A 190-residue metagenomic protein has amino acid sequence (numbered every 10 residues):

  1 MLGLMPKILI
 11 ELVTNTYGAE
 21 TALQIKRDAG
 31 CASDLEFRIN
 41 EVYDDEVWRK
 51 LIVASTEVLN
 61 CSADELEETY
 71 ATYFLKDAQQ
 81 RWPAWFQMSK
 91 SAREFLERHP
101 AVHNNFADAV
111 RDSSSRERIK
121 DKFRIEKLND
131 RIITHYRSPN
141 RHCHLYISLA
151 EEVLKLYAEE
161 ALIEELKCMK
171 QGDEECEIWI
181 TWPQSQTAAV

Functional and structural regions predicted by a protein language model:
M1-T14: ATP/Mg2+-dependent ligation/transfer catalytic cores
I8, Q24, K50, E65 (+2 more regions): Long, highly charged amphipathic alpha-helices
T14, K26, T56, L154-K155: Residue-level preference for well-ordered alpha-helical positions
Y17, G30-D34, F74-Q79: Short alpha-helix boundary/capping elements
E20-N60: Long amphipathic alpha-helical segments
V47-C143, K167: Amphipathic interaction/junction segments at domain boundaries or subunit interfaces
I133-V190: C-terminal non-catalytic interaction appendages of large macromolecular assemblies
